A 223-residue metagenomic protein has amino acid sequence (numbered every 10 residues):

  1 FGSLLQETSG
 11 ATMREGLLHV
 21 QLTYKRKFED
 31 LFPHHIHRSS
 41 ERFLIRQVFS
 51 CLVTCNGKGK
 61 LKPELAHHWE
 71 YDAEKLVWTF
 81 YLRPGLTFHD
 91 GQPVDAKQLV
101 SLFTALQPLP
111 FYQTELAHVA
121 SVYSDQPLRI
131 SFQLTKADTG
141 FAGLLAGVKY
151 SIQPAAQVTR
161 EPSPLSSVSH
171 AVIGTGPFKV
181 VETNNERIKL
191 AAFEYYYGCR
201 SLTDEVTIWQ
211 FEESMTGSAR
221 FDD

Functional and structural regions predicted by a protein language model:
F1-H19: Non-catalytic propeptide/linker segments at domain boundaries
E15-D30, H67, V77-F80, L99 (+4 more regions): Short, well-ordered beta-strand elements
T23-Y71: N-terminal lobe/hinge region of extracytoplasmic solute-binding protein
H35-S39, F43-Q47, G57, A146-E205 (+1 more regions): Gly/Pro-rich hinge or "lid" segments in bacterial periplasmic/extracellular proteins
H37, H68-Y112: Aromatic- and charge-enriched surface segment that lines or borders ligand/interaction sites
T87-F88, D138-G143, Y197-R200: Short, charged/polar, Gly/Pro-enriched secondary-structure boundary elements
G91, M215-D223: Short helices/loops that flank or line small-molecule/ion binding pockets
T114-P162, E182: Surface-exposed binding/hinge segments that line and control ligand-binding clefts or catalytic entry sites
